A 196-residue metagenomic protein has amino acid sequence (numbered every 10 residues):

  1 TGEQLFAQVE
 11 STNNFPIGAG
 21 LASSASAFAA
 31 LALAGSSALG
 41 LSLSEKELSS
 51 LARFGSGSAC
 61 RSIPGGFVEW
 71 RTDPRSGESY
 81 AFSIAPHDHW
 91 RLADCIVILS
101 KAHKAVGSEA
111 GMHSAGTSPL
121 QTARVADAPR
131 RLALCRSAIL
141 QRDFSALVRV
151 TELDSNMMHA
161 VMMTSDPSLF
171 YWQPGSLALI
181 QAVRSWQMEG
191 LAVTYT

Functional and structural regions predicted by a protein language model:
Q4-R91: Gly/Ser-rich oxyanion-binding loop with an adjacent helix/lid that shapes the negatively charged ligand pocket
P86-T196: C-terminal nucleotide
